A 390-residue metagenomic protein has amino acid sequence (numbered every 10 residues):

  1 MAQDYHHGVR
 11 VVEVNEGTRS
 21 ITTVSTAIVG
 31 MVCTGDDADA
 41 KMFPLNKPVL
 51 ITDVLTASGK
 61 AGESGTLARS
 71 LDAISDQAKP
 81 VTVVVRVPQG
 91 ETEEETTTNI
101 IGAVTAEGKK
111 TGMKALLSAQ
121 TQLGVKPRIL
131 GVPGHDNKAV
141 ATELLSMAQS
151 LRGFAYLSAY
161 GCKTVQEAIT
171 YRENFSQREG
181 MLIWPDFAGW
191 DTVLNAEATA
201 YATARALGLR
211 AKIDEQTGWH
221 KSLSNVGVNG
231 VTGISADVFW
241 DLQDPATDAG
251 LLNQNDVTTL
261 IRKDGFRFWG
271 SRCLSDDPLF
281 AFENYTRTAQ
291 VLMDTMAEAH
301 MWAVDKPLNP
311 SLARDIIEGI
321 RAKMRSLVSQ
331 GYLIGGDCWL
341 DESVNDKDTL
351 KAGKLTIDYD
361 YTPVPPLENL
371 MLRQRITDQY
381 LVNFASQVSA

Functional and structural regions predicted by a protein language model:
M1-A390: Surface-exposed assembly/interface segments
